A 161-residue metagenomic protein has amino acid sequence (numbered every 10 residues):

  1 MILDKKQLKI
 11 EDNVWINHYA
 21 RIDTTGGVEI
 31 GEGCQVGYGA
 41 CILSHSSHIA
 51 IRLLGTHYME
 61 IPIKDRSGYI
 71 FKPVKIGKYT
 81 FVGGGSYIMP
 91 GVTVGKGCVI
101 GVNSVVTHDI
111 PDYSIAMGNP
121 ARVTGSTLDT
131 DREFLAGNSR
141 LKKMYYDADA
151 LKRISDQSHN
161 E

Functional and structural regions predicted by a protein language model:
I2-I10, W15-P90, N119-P120, S126-L128: Flexible, glycine/small-residue-enriched loop-and-beta-strand segment within the central core of proteins
E11-D12, G118, T130, Y146-A148 (+1 more regions): Intrinsic-disorder/low-complexity regions
H57-E60, K64-R66, N103, S139-K143 (+1 more regions): Short amphipathic alpha-helical patches
I88-M117, A121, D129-A136: C-terminal/domain-terminus segments
F134-E161: Acidic/histidine-enriched, glycine/proline-rich intrinsically disordered or flexible terminal extensions
